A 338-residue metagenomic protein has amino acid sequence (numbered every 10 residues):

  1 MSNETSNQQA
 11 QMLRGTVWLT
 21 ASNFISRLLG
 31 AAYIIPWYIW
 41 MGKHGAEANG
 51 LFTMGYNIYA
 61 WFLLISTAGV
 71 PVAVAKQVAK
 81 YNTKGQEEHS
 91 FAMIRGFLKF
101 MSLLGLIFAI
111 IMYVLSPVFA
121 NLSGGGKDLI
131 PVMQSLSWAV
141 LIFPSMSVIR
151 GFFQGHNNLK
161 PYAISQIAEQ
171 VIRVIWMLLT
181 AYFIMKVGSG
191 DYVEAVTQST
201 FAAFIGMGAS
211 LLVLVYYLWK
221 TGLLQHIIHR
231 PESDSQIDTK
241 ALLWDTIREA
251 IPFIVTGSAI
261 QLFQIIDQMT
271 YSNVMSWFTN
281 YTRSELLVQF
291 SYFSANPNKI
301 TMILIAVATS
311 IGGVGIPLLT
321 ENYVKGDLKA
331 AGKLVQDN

Functional and structural regions predicted by a protein language model:
M1-A32, E88, A92, D234-I260: N-terminal membrane topogenesis motif
T20, I94-A109, A250, N338: Selective transmembrane-helix segments that form parts of the transport pathway or gating/packing helices in multipass
Y38-A60, Y192, V196-T197, A241-E249 (+1 more regions): Interfacial/gating helices of multi-pass transporter permease domains
T53-Q77, L141, S294-P317: Small-residue-rich midsections of specific transmembrane alpha-helices
K80-F97, Y292-N338: Specific pore-lining/lateral-gate transmembrane helices of multi-pass inner-membrane transport and insertion machines
I107-G125, I130: Short membrane-interface helical motifs at transmembrane helix boundaries in multi-pass membrane transporters
F143-S165: Membrane-interface junctions at transmembrane-helix termini in multi-pass inner-membrane proteins
S165-L179, G188-L223: Hydrophobic alpha-helical transmembrane segments
